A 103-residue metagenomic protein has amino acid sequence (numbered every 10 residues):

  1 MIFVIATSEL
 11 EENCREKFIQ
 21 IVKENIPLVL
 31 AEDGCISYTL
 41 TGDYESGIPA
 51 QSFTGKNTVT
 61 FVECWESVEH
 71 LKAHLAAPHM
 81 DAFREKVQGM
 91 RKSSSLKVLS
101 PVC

Functional and structural regions predicted by a protein language model:
M1-I2, C103: Absolute protein N-terminus
I2-E9, T41-L75: Short, well-ordered beta-strand segments in beta-rich or mixed alpha/beta enzyme and ligand-binding folds
F3, G34, T60, L96-K97: Residue-level marker of intrinsically disordered, low-complexity segments enriched for small/polar residues
V4-A6, I36, K92: Structural detector for hydrophobic anchor residues on beta-strands
E11-N13, P101: Generic structural motif
C14-L40, H79-F83, V87: Short amphipathic alpha-helical segments
T39-T54, A82-C103: Glycine-rich beta-strand-turn "strand-cap" elements at beta-sheet edges
